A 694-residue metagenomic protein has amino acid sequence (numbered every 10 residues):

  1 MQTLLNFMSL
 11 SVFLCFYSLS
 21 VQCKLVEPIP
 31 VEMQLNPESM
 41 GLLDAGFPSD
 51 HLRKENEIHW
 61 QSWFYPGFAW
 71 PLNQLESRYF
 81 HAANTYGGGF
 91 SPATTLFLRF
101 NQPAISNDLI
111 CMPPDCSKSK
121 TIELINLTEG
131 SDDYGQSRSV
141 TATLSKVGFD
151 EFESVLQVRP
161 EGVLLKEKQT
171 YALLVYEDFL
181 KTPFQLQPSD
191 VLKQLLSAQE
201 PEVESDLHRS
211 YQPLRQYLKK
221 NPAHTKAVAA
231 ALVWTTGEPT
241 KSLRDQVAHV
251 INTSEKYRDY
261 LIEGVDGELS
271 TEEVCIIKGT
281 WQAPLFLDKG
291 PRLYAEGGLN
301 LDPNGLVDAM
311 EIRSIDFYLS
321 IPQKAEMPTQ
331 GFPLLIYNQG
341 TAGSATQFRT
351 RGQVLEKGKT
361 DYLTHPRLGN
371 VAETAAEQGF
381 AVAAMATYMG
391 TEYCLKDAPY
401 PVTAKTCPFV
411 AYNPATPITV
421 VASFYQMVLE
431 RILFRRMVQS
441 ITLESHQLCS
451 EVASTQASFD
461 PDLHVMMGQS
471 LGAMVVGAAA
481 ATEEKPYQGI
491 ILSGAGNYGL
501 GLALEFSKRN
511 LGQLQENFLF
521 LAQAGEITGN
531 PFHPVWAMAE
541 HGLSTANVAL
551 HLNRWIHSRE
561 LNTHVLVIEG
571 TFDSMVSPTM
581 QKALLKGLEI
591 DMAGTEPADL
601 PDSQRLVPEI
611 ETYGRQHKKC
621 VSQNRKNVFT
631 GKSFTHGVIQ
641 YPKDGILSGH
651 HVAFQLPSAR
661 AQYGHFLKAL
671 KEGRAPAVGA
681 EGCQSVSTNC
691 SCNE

Functional and structural regions predicted by a protein language model:
M1-S9: Bacterial N-terminal signal peptides that target proteins for export
Y17-S20: N-terminal signal peptide c-region/cleavage motif recognized by signal peptidases
L25-P291: Acidic, low-complexity Ser/Thr/Gly/Pro-rich repeat segments typical of extracellular/periplasmic and surface-exposed
L109-P113, Y134-Q136, K168-Y171, T182-L195 (+10 more regions): Short, solvent-exposed loop/turn and secondary-structure capping segments
E263-Q330: N-terminal cap/lid segment of alpha/beta-hydrolase-fold proteins
P291-I312, P328-A453: Cap/lid segment of the alpha/beta-hydrolase catalytic domain
A415, T419, S423-Q426, K485-G489 (+1 more regions): C-terminal subdomain of alpha/beta-hydrolase-fold enzymes, centered on the catalytic histidine and its supporting
I441-L504: Primarily recognizes the serine-hydrolase "nucleophile elbow" in alpha/beta-hydrolase and SGNH/GDSL folds
